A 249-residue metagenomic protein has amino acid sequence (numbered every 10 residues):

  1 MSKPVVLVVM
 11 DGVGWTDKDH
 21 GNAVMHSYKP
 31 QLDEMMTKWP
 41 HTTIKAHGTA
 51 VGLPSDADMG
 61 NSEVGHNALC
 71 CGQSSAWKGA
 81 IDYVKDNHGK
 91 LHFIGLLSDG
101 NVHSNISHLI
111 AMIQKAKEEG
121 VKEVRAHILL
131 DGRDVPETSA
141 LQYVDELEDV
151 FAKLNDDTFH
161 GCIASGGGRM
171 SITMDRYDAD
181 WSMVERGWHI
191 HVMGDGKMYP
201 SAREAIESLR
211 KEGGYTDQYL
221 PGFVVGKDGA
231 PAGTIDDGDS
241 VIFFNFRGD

Functional and structural regions predicted by a protein language model:
S2-V5, V13-S171, S182, R186: Active-site nucleophile/metal-coordination loop of metallo-enzymes that catalyze phosphate/sulfate and related
P4-M10, I242-F244: Short, hydrophobic/glycine-enriched beta-strand segments
D157, S165-G167, Y177-D249: Hard-cation-handling environments
M174: Active-site rim elements
